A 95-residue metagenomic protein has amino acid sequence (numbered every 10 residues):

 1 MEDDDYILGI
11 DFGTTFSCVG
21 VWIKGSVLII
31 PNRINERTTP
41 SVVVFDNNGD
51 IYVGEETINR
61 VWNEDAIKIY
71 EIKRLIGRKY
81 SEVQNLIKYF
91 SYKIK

Functional and structural regions predicted by a protein language model:
M1-D3: Short, flexible boundary segments at extreme N-termini or domain junctions of P-loop NTPases and their
D5-D11, I29: Short glycine-aspartate micro-motif
F16, G25-K95: Phosphate-binding loop and its immediate beta->loop->alpha context in nucleotide/phosphate-handling enzymes
C18-G20: Classical protein tyrosine phosphatase
